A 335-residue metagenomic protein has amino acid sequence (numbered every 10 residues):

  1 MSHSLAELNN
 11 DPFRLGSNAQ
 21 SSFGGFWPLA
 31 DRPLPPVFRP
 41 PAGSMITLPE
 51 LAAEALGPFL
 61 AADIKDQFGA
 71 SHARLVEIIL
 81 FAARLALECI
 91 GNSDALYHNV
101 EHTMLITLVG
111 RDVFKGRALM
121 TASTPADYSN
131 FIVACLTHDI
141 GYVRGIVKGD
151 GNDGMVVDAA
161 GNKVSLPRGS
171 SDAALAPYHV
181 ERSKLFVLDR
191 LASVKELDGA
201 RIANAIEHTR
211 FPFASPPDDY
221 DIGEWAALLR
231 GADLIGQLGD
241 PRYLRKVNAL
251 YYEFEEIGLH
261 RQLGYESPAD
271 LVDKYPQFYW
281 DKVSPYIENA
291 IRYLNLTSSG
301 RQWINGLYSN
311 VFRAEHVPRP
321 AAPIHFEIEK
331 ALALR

Functional and structural regions predicted by a protein language model:
S2, K65-V76: Basic/hydrophobic alpha-helical interface regions
H3-A62, D112-D127, T137, G141-K148 (+2 more regions): Divalent metal-dependent phosphate-bond-processing catalytic cores, especially two-metal-ion Mg2+/Mn2+ enzymes that act
I79-C89, F131-C135, I202-R210, L228-A232: Short alpha-helical scaffolding segments that buttress acidic/His motifs in well-ordered protein cores
F81-L108, S165-A173: Active-site flanking loop/helix segments enriched in acidic
N92-N130: Alpha-helical phosphate/pyrophosphate-handling elements in metalloenzyme active cores
I106, S183, D233: Divalent metal-coordination and catalytic microenvironments
G110, A173-A214: Histidine- and acidic-residue-rich, metal-dependent catalytic cores
I146-G169: Post-HEXXH active-site segment of zinc metalloproteases
